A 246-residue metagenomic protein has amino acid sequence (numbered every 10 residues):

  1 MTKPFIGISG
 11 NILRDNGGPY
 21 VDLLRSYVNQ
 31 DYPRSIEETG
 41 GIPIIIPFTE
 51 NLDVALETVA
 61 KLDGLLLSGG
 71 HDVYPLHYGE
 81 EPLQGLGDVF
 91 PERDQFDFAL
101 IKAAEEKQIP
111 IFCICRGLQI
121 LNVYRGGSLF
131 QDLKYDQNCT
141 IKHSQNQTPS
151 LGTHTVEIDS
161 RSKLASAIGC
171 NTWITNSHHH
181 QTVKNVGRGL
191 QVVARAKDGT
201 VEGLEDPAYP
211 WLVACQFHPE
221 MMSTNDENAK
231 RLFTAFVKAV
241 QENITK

Functional and structural regions predicted by a protein language model:
M1-F112, V123, F130, K134-A167 (+6 more regions): N-terminal beta1-alpha1 cap of cysteine-dependent amidohydrolase-like domains
C115: Conserved G/P- and acidic residue-centered "switch" motifs that form tight phosphate/ATP-binding loops in soluble
L118-L121: Hydrophobic, aromatic-enriched interface-forming segments
W211-M221: Short helix/strand-capping connector loops at secondary-structure junctions
